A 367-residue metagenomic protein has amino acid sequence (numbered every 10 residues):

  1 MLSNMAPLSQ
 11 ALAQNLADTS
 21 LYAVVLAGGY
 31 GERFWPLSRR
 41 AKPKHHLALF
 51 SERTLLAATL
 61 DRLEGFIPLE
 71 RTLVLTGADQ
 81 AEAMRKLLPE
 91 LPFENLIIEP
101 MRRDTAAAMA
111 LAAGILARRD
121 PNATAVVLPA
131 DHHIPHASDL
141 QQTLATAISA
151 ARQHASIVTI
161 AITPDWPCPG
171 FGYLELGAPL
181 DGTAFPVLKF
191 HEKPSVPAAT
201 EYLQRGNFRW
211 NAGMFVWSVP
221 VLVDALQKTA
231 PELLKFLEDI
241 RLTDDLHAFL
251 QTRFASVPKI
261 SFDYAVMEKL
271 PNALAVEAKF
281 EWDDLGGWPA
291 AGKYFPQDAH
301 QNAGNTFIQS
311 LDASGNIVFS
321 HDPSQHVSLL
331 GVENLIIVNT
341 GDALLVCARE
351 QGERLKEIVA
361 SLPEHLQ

Functional and structural regions predicted by a protein language model:
L2-S20, V219-Q367: Left-handed beta-helix
L2-V25, R33-R40, A48-Q141, A145 (+2 more regions): Conserved N-terminal catalytic core of the sugar/cofactor nucleotidyltransferase
D18-L21, L69-E70, P92-F93, D120-A123 (+8 more regions): Short coil/turn connectors at secondary-structure junctions
L56, A112, D131, L174 (+3 more regions): Residue-level signal for inorganic ion chemistry
R102-A107, W166-C168, V196-A198, W282-D284: A short acidic, often aromatic-flanked loop/helix-cap motif at beta-alpha or helix-coil junctions that lines enzyme
A125, N207, M214-F215, D283 (+1 more regions): A residue-level structural signature of the nucleotidyltransferase/glycosyltransferase Rossmann-like core
A137-F254, L274, R349: Conserved core of the sugar-phosphate nucleotidyltransferase
